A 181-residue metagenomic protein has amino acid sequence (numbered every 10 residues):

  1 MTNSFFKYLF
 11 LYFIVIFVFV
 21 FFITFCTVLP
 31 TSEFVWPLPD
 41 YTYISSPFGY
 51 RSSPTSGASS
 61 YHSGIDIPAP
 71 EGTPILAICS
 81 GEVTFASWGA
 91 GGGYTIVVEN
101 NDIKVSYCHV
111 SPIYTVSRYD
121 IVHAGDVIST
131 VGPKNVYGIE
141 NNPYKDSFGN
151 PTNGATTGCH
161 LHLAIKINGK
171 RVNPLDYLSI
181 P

Functional and structural regions predicted by a protein language model:
M1-I16: N-terminal Sec-pathway targeting helices
F17-T27: Hydrophobic alpha-helical membrane-insertion segments, chiefly the h-region of N-terminal signal peptides
F25-Y94, N101, H123-A124, K134 (+2 more regions): Surface-exposed, glycine-biased beta-strand/turn segments
S60-H62, A77-Y114, R118, N135-P151 (+1 more regions): Zn2+-dependent peptidoglycan hydrolase active-site motif and core
D66-I67, S111, A155: Short loop/turn motifs at secondary-structure junctions and domain boundaries
S117-R118, H123, N141-P181: Acidic, glycine-rich catalytic/binding loops that coordinate metals and/or anionic ligands
V127: Glycine-rich acetyl-CoA-binding "A-motif" of GNAT/NAT acetyltransferases
